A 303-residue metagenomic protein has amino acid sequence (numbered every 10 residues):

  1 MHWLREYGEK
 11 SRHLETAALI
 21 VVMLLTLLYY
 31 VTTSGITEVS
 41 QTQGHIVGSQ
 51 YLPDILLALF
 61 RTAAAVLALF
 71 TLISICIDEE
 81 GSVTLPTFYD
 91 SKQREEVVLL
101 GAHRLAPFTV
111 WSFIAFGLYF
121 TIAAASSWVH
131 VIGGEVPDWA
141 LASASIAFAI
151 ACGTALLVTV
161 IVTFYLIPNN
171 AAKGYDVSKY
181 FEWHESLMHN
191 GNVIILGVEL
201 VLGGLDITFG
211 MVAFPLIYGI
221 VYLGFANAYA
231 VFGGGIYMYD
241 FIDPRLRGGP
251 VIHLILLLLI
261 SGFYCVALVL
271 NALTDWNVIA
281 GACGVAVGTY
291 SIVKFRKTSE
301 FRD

Functional and structural regions predicted by a protein language model:
H2, H13-H130, S143-S145: Early transmembrane hairpin module of multi-pass membrane proteins
H2-L19, I55, A106, G233-F295 (+1 more regions): Membrane-interface transmembrane-helix boundary segments in multi-pass integral membrane proteins
G35-G48, D78-E96, V131-W139, N170-S178 (+5 more regions): Interhelical loop segments of eukaryotic multi-pass membrane proteins
L67-S74, F116-S126, A151-Y165, G191-V198 (+1 more regions): Membrane-embedded alpha-helical transmembrane segments of multi-pass integral membrane proteins
H103-P107, W139-A142, K173-E185, F209-F214 (+1 more regions): Non-cytosolic membrane-interface motifs at loop->transmembrane helix junctions
G134-L156, I207-I217: Interfacial segments of alpha-helical transmembrane regions
F181-I194, P250-I255: Membrane-interface loop-to-helix entry segments
G191-I207, Y229-F232, F263-N271: Alpha-helical transmembrane segments in multipass membrane proteins, preferentially the mid-helix core
